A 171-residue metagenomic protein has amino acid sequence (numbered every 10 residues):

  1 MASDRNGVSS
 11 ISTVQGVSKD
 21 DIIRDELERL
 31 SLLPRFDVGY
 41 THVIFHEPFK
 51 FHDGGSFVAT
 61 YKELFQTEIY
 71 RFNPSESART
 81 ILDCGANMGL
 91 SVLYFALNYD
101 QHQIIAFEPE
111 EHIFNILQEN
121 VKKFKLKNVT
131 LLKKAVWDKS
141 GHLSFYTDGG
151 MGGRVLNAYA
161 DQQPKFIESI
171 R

Functional and structural regions predicted by a protein language model:
M1-R171: Phosphate/nucleotide-binding beta-alpha loop and adjacent structural elements of enzyme active sites
